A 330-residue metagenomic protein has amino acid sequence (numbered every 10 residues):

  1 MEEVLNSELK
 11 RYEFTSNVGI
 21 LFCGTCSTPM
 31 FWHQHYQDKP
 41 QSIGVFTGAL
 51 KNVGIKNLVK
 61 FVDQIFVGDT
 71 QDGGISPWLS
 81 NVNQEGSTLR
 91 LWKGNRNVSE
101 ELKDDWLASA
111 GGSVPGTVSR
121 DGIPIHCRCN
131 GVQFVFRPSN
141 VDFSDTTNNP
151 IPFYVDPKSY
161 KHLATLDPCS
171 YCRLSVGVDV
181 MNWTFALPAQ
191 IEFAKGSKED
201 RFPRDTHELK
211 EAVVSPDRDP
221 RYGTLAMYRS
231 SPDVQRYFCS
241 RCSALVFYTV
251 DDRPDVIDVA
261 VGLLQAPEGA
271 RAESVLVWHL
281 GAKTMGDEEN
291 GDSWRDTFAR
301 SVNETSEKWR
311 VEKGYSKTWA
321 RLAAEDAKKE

Functional and structural regions predicted by a protein language model:
M1-H126, Q133-E330: A short Gly-Trp-Pro
